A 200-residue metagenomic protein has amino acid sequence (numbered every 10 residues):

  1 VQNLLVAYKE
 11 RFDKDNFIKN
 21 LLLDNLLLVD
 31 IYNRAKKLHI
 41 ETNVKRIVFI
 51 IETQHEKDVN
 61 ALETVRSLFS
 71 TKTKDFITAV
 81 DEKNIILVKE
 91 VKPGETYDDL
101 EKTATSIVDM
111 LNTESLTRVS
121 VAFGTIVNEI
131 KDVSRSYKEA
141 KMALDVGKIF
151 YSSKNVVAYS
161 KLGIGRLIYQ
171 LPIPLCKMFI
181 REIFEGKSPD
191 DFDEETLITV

Functional and structural regions predicted by a protein language model:
V1-L28: Juxtadomain coupling helices with adjacent low-complexity linkers
L28-V200: Cytosolic nucleotide-utilizing catalytic cores of signal-transduction proteins
